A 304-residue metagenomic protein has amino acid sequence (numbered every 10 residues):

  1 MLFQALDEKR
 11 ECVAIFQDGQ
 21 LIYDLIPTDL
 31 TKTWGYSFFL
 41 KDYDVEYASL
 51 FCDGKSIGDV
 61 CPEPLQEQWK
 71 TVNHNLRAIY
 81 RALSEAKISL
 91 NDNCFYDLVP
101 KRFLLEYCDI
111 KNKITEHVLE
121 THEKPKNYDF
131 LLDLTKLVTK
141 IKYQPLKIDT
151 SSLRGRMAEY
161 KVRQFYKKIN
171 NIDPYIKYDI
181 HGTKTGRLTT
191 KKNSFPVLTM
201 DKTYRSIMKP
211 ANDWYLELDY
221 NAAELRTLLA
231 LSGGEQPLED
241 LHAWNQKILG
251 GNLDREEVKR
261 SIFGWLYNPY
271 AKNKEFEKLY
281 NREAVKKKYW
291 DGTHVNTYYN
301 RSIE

Functional and structural regions predicted by a protein language model:
M1-L2: Ser/Pro/Thr-rich intrinsically disordered low-complexity regulatory tracts in nuclear proteins
A5-Y128, N193-E304: Helical catalytic core of nucleic-acid polymerases
H122-N171: Duplex nucleic acid-engaging cores and interfaces of nucleic-acid transaction enzymes
P145-T150, P174-K177, L188, A230: Bulky hydrophobic/aromatic packing residues
M157-K191: Extended, Lys/Arg-enriched charged tracts that mediate electrostatic binding to polyanionic substrates
